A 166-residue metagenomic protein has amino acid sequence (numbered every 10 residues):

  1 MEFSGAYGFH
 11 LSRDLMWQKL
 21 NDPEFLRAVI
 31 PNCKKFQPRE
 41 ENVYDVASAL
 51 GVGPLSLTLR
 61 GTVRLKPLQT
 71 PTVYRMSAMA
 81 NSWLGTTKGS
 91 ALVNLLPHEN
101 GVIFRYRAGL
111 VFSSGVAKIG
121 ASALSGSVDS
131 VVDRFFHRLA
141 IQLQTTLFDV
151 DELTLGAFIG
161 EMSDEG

Functional and structural regions predicted by a protein language model:
M1-V43, F158-G166: Hydrophobic ligand-binding cavity/cleft-lining segments
Y7, E24, A28, K34 (+4 more regions): Flexible, active-site-adjacent loop/turn segments at secondary-structure boundaries
M16, L20, L26, L65 (+2 more regions): Hydrophobic pocket/interface hotspot
R27, K35, P54-I103, G109-V111 (+1 more regions): Hydrophobic-ligand binding "helix-grip"
H98-R105, G109-G166: Terminal "cap-and-tail" regions of soluble proteins that handle hydrophobic small molecules
